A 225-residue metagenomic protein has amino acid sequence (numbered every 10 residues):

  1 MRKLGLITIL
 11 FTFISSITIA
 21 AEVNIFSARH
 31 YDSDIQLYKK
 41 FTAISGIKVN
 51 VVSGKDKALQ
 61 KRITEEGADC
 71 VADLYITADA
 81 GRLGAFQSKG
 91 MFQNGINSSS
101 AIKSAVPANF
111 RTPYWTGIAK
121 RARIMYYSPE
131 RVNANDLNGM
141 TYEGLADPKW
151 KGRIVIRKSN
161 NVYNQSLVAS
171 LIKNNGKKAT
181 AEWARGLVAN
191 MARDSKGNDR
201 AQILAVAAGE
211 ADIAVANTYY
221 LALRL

Functional and structural regions predicted by a protein language model:
L4-I14: Sec-dependent N-terminal signal peptides
G5, G67, E210: Conserved functional loop/turn residues at catalytic and ligand-binding sites
I14-A20: Sec/Tat signal peptide C-region and signal peptidase I cleavage site
A21-A85: Early extracytoplasmic/lumenal segment of secretory-pathway proteins
A28, D32-I35, V71-E210: Extracytoplasmic ligand-binding site segments that recognize negatively charged/polar headgroups
S45, E66-G67, G90, N175 (+1 more regions): Active-site catalytic pocket residues across diverse enzymes, especially alpha/beta-hydrolases
G209-L225: C-terminal lobe and pocket-closing loops of periplasmic/extracytoplasmic Venus-flytrap solute-binding proteins
